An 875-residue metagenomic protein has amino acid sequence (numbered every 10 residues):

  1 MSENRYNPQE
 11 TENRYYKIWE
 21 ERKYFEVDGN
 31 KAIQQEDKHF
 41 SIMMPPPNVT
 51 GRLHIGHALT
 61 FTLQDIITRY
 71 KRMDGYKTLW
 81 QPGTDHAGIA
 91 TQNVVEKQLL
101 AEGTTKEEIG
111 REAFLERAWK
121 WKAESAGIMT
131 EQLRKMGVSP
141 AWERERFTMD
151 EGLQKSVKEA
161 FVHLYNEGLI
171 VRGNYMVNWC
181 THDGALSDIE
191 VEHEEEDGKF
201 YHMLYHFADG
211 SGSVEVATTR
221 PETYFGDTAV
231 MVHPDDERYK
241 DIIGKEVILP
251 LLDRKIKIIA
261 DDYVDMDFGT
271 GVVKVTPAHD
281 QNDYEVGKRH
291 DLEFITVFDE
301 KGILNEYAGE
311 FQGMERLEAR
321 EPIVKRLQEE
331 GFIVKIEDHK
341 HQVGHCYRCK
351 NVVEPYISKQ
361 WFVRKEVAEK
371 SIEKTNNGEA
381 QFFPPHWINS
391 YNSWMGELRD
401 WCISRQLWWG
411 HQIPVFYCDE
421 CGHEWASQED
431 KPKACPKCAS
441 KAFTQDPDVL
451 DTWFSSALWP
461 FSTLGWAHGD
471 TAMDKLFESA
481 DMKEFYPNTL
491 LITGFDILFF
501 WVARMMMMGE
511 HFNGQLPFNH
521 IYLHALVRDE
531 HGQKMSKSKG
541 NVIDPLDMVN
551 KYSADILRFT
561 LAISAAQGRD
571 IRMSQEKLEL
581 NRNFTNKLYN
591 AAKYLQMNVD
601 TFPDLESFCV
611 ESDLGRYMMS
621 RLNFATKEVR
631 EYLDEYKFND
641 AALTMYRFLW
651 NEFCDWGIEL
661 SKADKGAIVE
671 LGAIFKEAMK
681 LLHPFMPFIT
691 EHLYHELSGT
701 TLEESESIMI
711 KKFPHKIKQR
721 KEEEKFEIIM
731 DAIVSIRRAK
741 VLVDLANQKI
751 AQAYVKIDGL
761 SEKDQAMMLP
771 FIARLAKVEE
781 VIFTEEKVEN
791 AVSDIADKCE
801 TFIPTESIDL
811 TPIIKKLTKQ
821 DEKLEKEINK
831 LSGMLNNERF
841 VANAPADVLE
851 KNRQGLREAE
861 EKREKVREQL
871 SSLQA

Functional and structural regions predicted by a protein language model:
M1-I55, T78, V334, Y347 (+1 more regions): Non-catalytic terminal extensions that flank enzyme cores
R5, I18-R22, E96-S213, Y224 (+10 more regions): Residue patterns forming the tRNA-binding/recognition surfaces of aminoacyl-tRNA synthetases and related DALR
N30-V95, T148, V157, V216-T218 (+6 more regions): N-terminal catalytic cores of NTP/NDP-binding nucleotidyl/phosphoryl-transfer enzymes
H57-L59, N282-V286, R504-F512, M645: Alpha-helical support elements that line or immediately flank enzyme active sites and cofactor-binding pockets
A58-I66, V214-P250, V273-D280, H290-T296 (+2 more regions): Extended active-site and interfacial segments that coordinate phosphate-rich ligands in large catalytic machineries
G75-A87, T228-K245, L450-D451: Carboxylate/His-rich catalytic cores and anion/metal-binding grooves
H202, S393-F454, L458, H511-A554 (+1 more regions): Feature 926 captures the class I aminoacyl-tRNA synthetase adenylation module centered on the KMSKS loop
R254-I259, D448-Y486, N651, D655-I658: Active-site-adjacent "gating/activation" loops or surface patches in catalytic cores
